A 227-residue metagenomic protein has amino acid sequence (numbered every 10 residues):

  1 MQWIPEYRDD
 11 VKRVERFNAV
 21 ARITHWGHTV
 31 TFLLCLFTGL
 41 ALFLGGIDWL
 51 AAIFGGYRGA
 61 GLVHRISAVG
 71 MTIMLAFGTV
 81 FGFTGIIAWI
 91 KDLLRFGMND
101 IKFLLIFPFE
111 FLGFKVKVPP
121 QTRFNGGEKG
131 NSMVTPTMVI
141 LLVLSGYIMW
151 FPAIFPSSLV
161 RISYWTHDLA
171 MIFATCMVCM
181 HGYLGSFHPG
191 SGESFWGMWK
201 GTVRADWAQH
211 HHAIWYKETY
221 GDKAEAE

Functional and structural regions predicted by a protein language model:
M1-E227: Membrane-embedded alpha-helical bundles that constitute the cytochrome b-like, heme-associated redox core of multi-pass
